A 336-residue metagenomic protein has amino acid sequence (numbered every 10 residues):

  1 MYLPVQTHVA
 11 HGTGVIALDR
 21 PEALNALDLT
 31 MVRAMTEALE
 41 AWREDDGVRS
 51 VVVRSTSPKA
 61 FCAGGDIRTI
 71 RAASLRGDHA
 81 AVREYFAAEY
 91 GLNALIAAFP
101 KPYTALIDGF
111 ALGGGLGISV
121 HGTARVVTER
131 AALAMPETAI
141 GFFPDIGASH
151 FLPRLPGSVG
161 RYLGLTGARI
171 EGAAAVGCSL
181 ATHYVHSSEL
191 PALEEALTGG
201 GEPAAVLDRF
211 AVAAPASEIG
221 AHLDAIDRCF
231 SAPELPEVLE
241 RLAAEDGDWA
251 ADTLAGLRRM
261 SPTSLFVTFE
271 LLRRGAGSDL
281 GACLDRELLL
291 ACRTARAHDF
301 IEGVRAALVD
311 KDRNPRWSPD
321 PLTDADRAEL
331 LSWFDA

Functional and structural regions predicted by a protein language model:
M1-R54, A94: Conserved CoA-thioester-binding segment of acyl-CoA-metabolizing enzymes
V53, D66, I118-S119, A174-A175 (+2 more regions): Hydrophobic/aromatic residues within transmembrane alpha-helices of multi-pass small-molecule transporters
S55-G91, G141: Glycine- (often His-adjacent) and acidic-residue-rich active-site loop that binds/positions the CoA thioester
I96-I140, Y162-L163, G167-G172: Glycine-rich beta-to-alpha active-site loop
T123-P144, S179-L193: Gly/Pro- and small hydrophobic-enriched strand-loop and loop-to-helix capping segments that sit at the rims
S149-S158: Hydrophobic, secondary-structure "cap" segments at the distal end of domains
G177-M260: Amphipathic alpha-helical blocks and their helix-capping loop/short-beta junctions
L242-D248, L257, S261-A336: Long, low-complexity C-terminal extensions of enzymes
